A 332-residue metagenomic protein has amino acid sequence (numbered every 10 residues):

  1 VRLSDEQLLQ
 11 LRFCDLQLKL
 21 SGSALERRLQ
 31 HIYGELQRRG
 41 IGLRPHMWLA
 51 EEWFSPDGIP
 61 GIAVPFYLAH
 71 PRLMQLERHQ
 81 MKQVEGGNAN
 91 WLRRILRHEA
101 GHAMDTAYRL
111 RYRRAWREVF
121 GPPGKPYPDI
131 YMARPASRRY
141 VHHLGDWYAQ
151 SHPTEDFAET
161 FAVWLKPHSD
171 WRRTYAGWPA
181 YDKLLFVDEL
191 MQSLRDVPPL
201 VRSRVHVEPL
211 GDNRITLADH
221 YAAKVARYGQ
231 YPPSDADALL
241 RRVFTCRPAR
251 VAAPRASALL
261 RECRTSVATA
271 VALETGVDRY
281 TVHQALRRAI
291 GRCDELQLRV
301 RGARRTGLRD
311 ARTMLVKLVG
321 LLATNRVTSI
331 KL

Functional and structural regions predicted by a protein language model:
V1-L3, L8-L11, F157-K331: Pan-zinc metallopeptidase signature
R2-Q7, L11-L20, R27-L36, G40-P45 (+4 more regions): Metalloprotease/metallohydrolase-associated module, dominated by Zn2+-dependent proteases
H46-W48, D105: A structural signal for short, well-ordered beta-strand segments and their strand-loop junctions that often border
N90-L110, A158: Active-site recognition of the HExxH zinc-binding catalytic motif
L110-R111, P122: A short linear boundary/processing microfeature
R114-A115: Beta-strand-dominated extracellular/periplasmic modules and repeats in secreted or surface-exposed proteins
